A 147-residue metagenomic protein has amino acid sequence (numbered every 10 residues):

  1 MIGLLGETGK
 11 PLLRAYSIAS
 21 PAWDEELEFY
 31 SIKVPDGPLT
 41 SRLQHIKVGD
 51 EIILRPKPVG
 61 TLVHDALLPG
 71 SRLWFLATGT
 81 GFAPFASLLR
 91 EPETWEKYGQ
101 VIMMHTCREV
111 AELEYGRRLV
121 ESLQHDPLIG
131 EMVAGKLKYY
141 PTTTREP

Functional and structural regions predicted by a protein language model:
M1-V48: Ferredoxin-reductase
P38-P147: FNR/FR-type flavoprotein reductase catalytic core
